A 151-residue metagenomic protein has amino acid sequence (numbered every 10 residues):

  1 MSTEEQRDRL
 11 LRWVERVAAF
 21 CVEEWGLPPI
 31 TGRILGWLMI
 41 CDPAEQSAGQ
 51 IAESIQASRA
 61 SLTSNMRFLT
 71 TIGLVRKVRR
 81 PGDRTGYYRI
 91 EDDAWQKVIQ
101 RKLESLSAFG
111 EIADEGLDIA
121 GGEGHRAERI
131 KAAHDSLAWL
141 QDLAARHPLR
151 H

Functional and structural regions predicted by a protein language model:
M1-W25: N-terminal leader segment of winged-helix/HTH proteins
E24-W25, I40-P43: Short helix-capping/hinge SLiMs at alpha-helix to coil transitions
I30, S47, R80-K102: Short, cationic-aromatic polyanion-contact patches
Q50-E53: A short acidic, leucine-rich amphipathic alpha-helix
M66-R67: Short, hydrophobic-biased segments on the C-terminal half of alpha helices that form "recognition helices"
G73: Glycine-centered, phosphate/nucleic-acid-interacting loop/turn motifs that mediate DNA/RNA or nucleotide
D93-W139: Amphipathic alpha-helical dimerization/coiled-coil segments that flank or bridge DNA-binding/regulatory modules
